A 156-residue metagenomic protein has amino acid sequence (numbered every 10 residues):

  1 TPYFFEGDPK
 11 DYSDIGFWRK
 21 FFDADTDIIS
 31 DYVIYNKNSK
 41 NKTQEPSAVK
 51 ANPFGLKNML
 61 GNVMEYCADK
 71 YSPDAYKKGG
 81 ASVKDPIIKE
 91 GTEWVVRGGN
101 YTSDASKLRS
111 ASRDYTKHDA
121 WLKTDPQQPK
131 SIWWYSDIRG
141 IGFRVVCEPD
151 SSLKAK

Functional and structural regions predicted by a protein language model:
T1-D27, Y66: Short, well-ordered surface patches within globular domains
Y3, C67-G80: Cytochrome P450 core scaffold surrounding the K-helix E-X-X-R motif and the conserved "meander" helix-loop region
F4, Y12, D74-A75, D104 (+1 more regions): Short catalytic/ligand-binding loop motif for oxyanion handling, primarily in non-cytosolic enzymes, centered on
D8, A51, M59, A68-Y71: An acidic- and aromatic-residue-enriched active-site/binding cleft used to recognize and process polar
D14-D23, I29-I34, G79-I88, T92-G98: Intrinsically disordered, low-complexity boundary segments flanking structured domains
T26-L60: Short, well-ordered junction/capping motifs at the entry into regular secondary structure
N38-S39, A48-P53, K70, S82-K156: Disulfide-stabilized, aromatic/cysteine-rich ligand-recognition loop
